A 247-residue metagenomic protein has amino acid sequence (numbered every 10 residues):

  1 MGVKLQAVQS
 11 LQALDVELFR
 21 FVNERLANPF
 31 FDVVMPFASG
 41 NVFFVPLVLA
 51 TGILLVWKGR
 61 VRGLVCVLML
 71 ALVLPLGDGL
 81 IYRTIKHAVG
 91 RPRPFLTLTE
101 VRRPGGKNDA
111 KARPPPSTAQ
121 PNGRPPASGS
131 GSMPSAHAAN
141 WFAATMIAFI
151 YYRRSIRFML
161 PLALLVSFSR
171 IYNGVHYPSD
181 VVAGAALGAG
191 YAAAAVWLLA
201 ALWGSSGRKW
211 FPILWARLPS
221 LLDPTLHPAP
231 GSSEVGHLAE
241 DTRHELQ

Functional and structural regions predicted by a protein language model:
M1-L47, I81-A127, R243-Q247: N-terminal transmembrane-helix/juxtamembrane module of multi-pass inner/ER membrane proteins
R25, P29, W57, R83 (+5 more regions): Membrane-interface elements of multi-pass transporters and channels
F30, G59-V65, Y151-F158: Membrane-helix interface segments
M35, V65-V73, S155-F158, S179-A183: Alpha-helical transmembrane segments of integral membrane proteins
V48, G52-I81: Interfacial segments of alpha-helical transmembrane regions
M69, V73-D78, Y82, K86 (+3 more regions): Alpha-helical transmembrane segments in multi-pass membrane proteins
A71, R102-G105, A163, A185-A186: Transmembrane helix-bundle signature of multi-pass membrane transporters/permeases
P115-Q247: Membrane-embedded catalytic cores of phosphoryl/pyrophosphoryl-handling enzymes
